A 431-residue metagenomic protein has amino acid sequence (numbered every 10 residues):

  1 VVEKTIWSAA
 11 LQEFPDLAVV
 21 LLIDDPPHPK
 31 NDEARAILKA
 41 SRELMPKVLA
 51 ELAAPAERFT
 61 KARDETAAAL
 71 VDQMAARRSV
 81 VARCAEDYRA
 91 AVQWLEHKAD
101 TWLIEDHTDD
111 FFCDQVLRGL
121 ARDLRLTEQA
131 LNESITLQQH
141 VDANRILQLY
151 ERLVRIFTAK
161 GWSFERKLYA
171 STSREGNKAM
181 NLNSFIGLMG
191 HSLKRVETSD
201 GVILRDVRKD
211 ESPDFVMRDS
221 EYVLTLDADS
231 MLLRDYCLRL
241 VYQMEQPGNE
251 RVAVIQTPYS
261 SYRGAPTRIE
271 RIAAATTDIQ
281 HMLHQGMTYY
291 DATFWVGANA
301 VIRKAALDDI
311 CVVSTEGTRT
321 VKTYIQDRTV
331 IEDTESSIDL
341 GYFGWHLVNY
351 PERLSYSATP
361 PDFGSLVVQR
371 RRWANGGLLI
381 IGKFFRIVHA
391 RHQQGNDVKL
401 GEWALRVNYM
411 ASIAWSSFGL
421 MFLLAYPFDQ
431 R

Functional and structural regions predicted by a protein language model:
V1-H389: Internal catalytic domains of large membrane-associated glycosyltransferases
Y290, P361-R431: Basic/Trp-rich segment in TM-proximal cytosolic loops or flexible interdomain/linker regions
